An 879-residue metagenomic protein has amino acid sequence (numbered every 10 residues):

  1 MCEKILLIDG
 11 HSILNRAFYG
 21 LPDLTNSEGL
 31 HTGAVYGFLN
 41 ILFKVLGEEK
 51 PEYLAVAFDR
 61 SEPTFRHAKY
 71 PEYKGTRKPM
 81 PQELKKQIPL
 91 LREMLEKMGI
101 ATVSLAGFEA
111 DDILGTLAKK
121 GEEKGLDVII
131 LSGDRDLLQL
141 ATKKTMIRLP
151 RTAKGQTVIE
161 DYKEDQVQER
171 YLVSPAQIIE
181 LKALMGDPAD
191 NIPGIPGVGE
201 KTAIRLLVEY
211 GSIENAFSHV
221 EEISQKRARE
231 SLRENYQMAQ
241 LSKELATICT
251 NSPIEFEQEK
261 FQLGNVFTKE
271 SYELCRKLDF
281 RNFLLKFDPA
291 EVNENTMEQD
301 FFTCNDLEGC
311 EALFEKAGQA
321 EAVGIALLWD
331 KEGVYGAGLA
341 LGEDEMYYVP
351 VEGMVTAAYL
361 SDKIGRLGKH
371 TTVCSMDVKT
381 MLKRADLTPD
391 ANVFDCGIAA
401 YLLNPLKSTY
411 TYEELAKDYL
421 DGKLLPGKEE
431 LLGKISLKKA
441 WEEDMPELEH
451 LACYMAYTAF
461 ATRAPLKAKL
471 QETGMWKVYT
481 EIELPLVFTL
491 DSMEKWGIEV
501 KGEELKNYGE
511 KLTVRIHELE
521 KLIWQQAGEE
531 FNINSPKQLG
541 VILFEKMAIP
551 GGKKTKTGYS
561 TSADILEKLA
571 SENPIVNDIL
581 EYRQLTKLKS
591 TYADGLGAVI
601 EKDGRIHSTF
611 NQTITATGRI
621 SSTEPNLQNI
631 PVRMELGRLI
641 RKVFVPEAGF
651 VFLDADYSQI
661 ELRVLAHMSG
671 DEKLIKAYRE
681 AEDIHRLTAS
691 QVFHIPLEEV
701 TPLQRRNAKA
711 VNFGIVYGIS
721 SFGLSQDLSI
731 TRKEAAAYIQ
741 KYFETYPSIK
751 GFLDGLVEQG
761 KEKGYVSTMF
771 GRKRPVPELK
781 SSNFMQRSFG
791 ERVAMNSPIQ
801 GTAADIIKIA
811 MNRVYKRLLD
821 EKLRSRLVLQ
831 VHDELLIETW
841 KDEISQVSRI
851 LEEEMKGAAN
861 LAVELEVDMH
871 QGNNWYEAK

Functional and structural regions predicted by a protein language model:
C2-E3, T25-N26, G75-N251: Extended two-metal-dependent nuclease catalytic cores across DNA- and RNA-processing enzymes
I5-L6, G10, R16-A55, P71-E72 (+4 more regions): Conserved RNase H-like, two-metal-ion catalytic cores of nucleic-acid enzymes
K154-K182, F301, G333-Q471, I482-L486 (+2 more regions): Active-site-proximal helix-loop-helix substrate-binding element of RNase H-like nuclease domains
N235-G353, K369-T372, M376, I435-V632 (+8 more regions): Conserved "right-hand" nucleotidyltransferase catalytic core of DNA-directed polymerases
L339-E343, L403-K434, L451-T458, Q612-P696: Function-dense linear segments that define catalytic or interfacial modules in macromolecule-processing proteins
K438-E442, K495, H607-S608, Q612-T615 (+4 more regions): Conserved catalytic core of nucleic-acid polymerases
L470-I482, L486, I806, A810-V831 (+1 more regions): Active-site palm subdomain of RNA-directed nucleic acid polymerases
V514-K521, Q525-N577, E744-R792, N796 (+2 more regions): C-terminal polymerase-core module
